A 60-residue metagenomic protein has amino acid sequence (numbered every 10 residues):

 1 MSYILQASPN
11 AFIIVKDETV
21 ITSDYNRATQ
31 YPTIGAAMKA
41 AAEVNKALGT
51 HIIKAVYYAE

Functional and structural regions predicted by a protein language model:
M1-R27, T50-K54: Short aromatic-glycine-(Arg/Gly/Cys) micro-motifs in beta-strand/loop hairpins
I34-E60: Short, mixed-charge low-complexity intrinsically disordered segments
